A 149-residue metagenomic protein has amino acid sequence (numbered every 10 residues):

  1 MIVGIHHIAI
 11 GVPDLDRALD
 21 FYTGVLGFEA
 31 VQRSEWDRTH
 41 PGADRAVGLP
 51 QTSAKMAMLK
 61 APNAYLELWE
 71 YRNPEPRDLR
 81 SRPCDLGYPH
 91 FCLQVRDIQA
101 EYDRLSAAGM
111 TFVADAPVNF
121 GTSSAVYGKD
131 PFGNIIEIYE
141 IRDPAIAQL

Functional and structural regions predicted by a protein language model:
I5-P13, K55-E67, L79-R104, S124-K129: Vicinal oxygen chelate
I10, Q32-R33, L93, Q99-L149: Vicinal oxygen chelate
G11-N63, A107: Core segments of cupin and vicinal oxygen chelate
T39-A43, N73-D78: A cross-kingdom feature marking solvent-exposed beta-strand/loop segments within repeated, beta-rich binding/scaffold
E70-P76, E140-I141: Acetyl-CoA-dependent GNAT
R77-S81, Q148-L149: A short, polar/proline- and glycine-enriched secondary-structure boundary/capping micro-motif
